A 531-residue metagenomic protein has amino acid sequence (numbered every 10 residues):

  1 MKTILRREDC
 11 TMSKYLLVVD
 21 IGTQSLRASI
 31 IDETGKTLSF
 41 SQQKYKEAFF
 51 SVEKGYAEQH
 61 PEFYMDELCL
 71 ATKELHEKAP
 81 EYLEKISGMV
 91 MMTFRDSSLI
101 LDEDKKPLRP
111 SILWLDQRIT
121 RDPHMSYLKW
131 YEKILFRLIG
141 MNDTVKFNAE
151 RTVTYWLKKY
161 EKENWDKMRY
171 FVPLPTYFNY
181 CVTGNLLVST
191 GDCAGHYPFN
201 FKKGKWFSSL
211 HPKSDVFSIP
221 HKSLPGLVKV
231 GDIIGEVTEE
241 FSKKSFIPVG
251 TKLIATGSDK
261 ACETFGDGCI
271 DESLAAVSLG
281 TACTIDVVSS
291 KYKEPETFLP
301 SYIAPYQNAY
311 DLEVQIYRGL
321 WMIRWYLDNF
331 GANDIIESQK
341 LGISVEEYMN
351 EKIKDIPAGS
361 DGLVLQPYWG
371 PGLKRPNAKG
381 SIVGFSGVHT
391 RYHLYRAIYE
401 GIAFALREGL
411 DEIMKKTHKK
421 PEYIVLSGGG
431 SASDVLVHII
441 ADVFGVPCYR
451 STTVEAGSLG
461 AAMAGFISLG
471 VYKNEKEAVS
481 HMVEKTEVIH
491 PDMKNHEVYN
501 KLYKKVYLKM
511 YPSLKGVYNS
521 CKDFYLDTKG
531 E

Functional and structural regions predicted by a protein language model:
L5-K44, S87-M125, E239, V287-L299 (+1 more regions): Glycine/Thr-rich phosphate-binding loops that ligate phosphate moieties of nucleotide and other phosphorylated ligands
Q42-E84: N-terminal phosphate-binding loop and adjacent alpha-helix
K54-M65, N142-D143, L227-G231, T251-A255 (+1 more regions): Short acidic-aromatic active-site loops that bind/stabilize oxyanions
A57, P61-Y64, K260, G280 (+3 more regions): Active-site-adjacent loop/helix segments that line or gate small-molecule/cofactor pockets in enzymes
P61-Y64, L68, A149-E150, I234 (+4 more regions): Conserved donor sugar-nucleotide recognition element shared by glycan-biosynthetic enzymes
E67-A71, E263, G401, A405-G409: Well-ordered alpha-helical segments embedded in enzymatic catalytic cores
L70-K340, L526-D527: Glycine-rich phosphate-binding/catalytic subdomain of phosphoryl-transfer and nucleotide/sugar-phosphate-processing
